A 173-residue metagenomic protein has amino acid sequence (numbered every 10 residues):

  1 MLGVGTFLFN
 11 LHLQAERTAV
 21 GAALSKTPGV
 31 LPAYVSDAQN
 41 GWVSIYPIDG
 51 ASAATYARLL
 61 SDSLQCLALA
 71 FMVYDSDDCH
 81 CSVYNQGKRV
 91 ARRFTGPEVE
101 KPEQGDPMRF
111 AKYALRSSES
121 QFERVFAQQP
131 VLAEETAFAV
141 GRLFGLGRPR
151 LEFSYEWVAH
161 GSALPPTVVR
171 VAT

Functional and structural regions predicted by a protein language model:
M1-V35: Short, extreme N-terminal segment that most often corresponds to the first beta-strand
L2-G5, A15, Q39-G41, N85-K88 (+1 more regions): Glycine-centered flexibility motif
H12, D78-H80, Y84-N85, Y113 (+2 more regions): Histidine (H) residue identity feature
E16-V30, I48-A53, V99-M108: Generic structural signal for short, solvent-exposed loop/turn connectors between secondary structure elements
G21-S25, A57-R58, E123, A137-G141: Generic detector of well-ordered alpha-helical segments enriched in charged/polar residues, highlighting helical
G29-V99: Short, intrinsically disordered low-complexity segments
E98-T173: Long, compositionally biased intrinsically disordered terminal regions
